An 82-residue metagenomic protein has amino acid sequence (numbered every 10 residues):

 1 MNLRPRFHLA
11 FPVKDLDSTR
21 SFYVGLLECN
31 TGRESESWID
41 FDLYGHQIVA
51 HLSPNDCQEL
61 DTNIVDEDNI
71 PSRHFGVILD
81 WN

Functional and structural regions predicted by a protein language model:
M1-R6, C29-W81: Vicinal oxygen chelate
V13-D15: Conserved beta-strand-loop-alpha-helix junction that forms the acyl-donor binding cleft
T19-V24: Conserved active-site tyrosine of GNAT-family acetyltransferases
